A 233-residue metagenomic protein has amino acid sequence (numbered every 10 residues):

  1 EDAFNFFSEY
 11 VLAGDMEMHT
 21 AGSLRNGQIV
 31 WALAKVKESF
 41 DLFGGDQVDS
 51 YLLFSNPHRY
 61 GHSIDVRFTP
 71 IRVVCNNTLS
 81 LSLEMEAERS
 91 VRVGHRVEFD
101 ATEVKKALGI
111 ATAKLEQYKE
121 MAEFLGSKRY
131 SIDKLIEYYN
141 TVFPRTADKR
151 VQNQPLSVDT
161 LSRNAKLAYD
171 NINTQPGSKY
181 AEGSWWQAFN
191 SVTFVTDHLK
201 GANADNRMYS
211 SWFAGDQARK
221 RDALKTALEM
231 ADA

Functional and structural regions predicted by a protein language model:
E1-S8, D15, F189-V192: Feature for intrinsically disordered/low-complexity regulatory segments and propeptides
D2, V11, P70-R72: Generic hydrophobic segment detector
D2-F6, R25, I29-W31, D49: Short, well-structured alpha-helical interface segments that form or flank functional binding sites
S8-V11, F43-G44: Short, solvent-exposed secondary-structure boundary motifs
V11-S23: Short secondary-structure junctions
T20-E38: Beta-rich nucleic-acid/ligand-interaction surfaces
G22, E38-A233: Intrinsically disordered, low-complexity regions enriched in serine/threonine
